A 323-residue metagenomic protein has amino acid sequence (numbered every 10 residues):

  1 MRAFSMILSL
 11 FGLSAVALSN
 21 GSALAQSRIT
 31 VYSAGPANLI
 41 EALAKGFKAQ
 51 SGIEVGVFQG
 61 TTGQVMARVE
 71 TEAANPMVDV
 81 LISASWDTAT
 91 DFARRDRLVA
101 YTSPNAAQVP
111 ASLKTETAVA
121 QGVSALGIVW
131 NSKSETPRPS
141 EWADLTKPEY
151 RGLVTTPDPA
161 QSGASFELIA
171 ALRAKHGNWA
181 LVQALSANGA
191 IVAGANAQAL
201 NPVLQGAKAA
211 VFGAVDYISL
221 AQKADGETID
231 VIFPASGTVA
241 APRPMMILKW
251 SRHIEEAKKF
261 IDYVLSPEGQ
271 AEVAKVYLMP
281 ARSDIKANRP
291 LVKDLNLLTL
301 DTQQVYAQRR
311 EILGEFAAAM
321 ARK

Functional and structural regions predicted by a protein language model:
L18-A25: Sec/Tat signal peptide C-region and signal peptidase I cleavage site
Q26, A34, E41, Q64 (+1 more regions): Extracytoplasmic ligand-binding site segments that recognize negatively charged/polar headgroups
A34-V55, M66, A221-K223: Short, polar/charged alpha-helical segment
D87-D91, A209-T228, A271: A ligand-binding cleft/hinge motif common to bilobed small-molecule-binding domains
A111, S124, Q183-S186, V192-A193 (+1 more regions): Periplasmic-binding protein-like
G127-S134, A170, A241-H253, E272: A bilobed periplasmic-binding-protein/Venus flytrap-type ligand-binding module shared by bacterial periplasmic
T238, L248-Q303: Mature extracytoplasmic/periplasmic domains
P290-K323: Extracellular/periplasmic bilobal clamshell ligand-binding domains
